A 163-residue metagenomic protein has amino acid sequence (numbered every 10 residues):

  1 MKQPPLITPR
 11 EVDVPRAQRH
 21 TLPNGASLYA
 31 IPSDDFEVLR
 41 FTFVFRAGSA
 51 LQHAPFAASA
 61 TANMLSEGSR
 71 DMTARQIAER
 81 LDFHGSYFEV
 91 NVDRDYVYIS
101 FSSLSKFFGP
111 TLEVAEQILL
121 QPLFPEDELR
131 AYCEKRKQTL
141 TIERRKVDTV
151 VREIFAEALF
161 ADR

Functional and structural regions predicted by a protein language model:
P5-H20, E157-R163: Histidine-acidic residue clusters that define the catalytic metal-binding segment of zinc metallopeptidase domains
I31, F36-N63, T73-Q121, T139 (+1 more regions): M16 family metallopeptidases and their MPP-like homologs
S69-R70: Glycine/small-residue-rich interface belts in oligomeric ring/scaffold proteins and their assembly partners
P122-T141: Acidic/histidine-enriched alpha-helical segments
